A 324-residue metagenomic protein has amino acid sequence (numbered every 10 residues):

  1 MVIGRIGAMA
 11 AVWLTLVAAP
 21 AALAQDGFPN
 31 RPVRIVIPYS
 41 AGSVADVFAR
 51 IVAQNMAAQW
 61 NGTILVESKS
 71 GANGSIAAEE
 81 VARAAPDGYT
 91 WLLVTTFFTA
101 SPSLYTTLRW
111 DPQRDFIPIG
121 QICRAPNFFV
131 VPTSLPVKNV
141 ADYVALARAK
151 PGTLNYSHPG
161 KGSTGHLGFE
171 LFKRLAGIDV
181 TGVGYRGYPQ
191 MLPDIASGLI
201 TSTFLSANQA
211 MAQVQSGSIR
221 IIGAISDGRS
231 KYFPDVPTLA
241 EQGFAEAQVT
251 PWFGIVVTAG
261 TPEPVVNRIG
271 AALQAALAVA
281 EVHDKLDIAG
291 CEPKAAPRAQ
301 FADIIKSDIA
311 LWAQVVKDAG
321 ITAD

Functional and structural regions predicted by a protein language model:
M1-G4: N-terminal secretory signal peptides that target proteins for export/translocation
A8-L14: Hydrophobic helical h-region of N-terminal Sec-dependent signal peptides in bacterial secretory/periplasmic proteins
V17-P20: N-terminal signal peptide c-region/cleavage motif recognized by signal peptidases
A24-R114, T153-N155, K161, G177-S202 (+4 more regions): N-terminal (or domain-start) structured segment
N30-P32, L175, Q215, E241 (+1 more regions): An extracytoplasmic/periplasmic, membrane-proximal ligand-sensing/linker region
R83-Y89, S103-Q190, L239-E241, W252-K285: Hinge/capping helix and adjacent helix->loop/strand transition within the periplasmic-binding protein
T95-T96, T133, A207-N208, S226-D227 (+1 more regions): Short secondary-structure boundary segments
D111-Q121, S157, D179-V183, T201 (+1 more regions): Short beta-strand->loop
